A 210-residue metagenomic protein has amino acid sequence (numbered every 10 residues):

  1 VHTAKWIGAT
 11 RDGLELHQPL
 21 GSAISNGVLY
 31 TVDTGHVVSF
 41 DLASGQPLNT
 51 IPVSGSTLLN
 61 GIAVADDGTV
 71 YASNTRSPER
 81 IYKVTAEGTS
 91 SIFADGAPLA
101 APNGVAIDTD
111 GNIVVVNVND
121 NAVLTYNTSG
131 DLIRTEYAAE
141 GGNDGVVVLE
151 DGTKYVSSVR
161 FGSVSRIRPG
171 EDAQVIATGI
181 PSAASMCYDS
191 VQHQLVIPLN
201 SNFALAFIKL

Functional and structural regions predicted by a protein language model:
V1, D41-Q46, V84-T89, Y126-D131 (+2 more regions): Short loop/turn segments that connect beta-strands within beta-propeller blades
V1-A4, R11, E15-Q18, T31-V32 (+1 more regions): Extended, compositionally biased flexible segments
H2-G13, Q46-P52, T89-G96, D131-Y137 (+1 more regions): A short beta-strand motif characteristic of beta-propeller blades
T10-V28, S54-A72, R76, G96-N112 (+5 more regions): Beta-rich, blade/repeat-based domains predominating in secreted/periplasmic proteins but also intracellular
I24-N60: Surface-exposed, polar helix/loop patches in the mature regions of secreted/periplasmic/lumenal proteins that form
H36-V38, R80-K83, A122-L124, S163-S165 (+1 more regions): A short loop-to-beta-strand structural motif that recurs across blades of beta-propeller domains
R80-F93, L99-A100: Eukaryote-skewed repeat-based solenoidal scaffolds used as protein-protein interaction platforms, primarily
V159-R160, S165, P169: A C-terminal functional module that forms or caps the active site or interfaces directly with catalytic machinery
